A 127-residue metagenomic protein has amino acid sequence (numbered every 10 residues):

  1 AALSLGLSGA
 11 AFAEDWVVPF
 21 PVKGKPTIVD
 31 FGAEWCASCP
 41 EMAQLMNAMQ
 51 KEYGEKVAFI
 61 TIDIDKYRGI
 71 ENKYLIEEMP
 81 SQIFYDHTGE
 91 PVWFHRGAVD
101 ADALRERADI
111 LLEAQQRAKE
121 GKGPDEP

Functional and structural regions predicted by a protein language model:
A1-S8: Bacterial N-terminal signal peptides
F12-P26: A short beta-strand-turn-helix
G24-T27, F31-W35, E78: Short pre-active-site segment immediately N-terminal to redox-active cysteine/selenocysteine motifs in thiol-based
F31, Q50, E55-R68: Thiol-based oxidoreductase modules, predominantly thioredoxin-like and allied folds used for disulfide exchange
P40-E52: Typically the conserved alpha-helix immediately C-terminal to a functionally engaged Cys/Sec in thioredoxin-like
Y74-I83: Structural micro-motif
D86-K119: Non-catalytic, surface beta->alpha helical segment in thiol-disulfide oxidoreductase systems
